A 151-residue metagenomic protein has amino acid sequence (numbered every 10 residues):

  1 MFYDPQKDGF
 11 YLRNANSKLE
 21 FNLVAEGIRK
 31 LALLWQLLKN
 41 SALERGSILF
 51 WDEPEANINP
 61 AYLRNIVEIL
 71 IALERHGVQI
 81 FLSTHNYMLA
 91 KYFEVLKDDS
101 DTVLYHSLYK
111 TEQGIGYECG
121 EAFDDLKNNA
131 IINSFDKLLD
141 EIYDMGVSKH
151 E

Functional and structural regions predicted by a protein language model:
M1-G9, S17, F21: ABC-family P-loop ATPase nucleotide-binding domains
F2, K39-L43, A72: Short, conserved, surface-exposed binding loops centered on an aromatic residue
K7-N14, L104-S107: Short polybasic amphipathic segments
R13-S17, G120-F123: Secondary-structure transition/turn motif
N16-K18, N22-W51, P60-N65: GG-anchored amphipathic helix commonly corresponding to the ABC/SMC/Rad50 NBD signature/C-loop
D52-E53, T84: Conserved acidic E/D residue at the C-terminus of a beta-strand in Rossmann-like folds
A56-N57: Short active-site loops of ABC-family nucleotide-binding domains
N65-E151: C-terminal lobe/lid and adjacent interdomain/linker elements of RecA-like ASCE P-loop ATPase modules
